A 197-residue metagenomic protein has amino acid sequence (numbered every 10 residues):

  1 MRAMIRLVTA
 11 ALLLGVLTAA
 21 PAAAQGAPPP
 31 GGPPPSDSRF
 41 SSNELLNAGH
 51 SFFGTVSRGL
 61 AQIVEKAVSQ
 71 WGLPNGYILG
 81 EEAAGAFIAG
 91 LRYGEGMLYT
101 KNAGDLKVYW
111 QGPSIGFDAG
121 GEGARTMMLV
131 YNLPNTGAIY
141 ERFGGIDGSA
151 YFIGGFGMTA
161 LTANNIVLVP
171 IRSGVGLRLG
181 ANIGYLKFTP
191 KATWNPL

Functional and structural regions predicted by a protein language model:
M1-T9: Bacterial N-terminal signal peptides that target proteins for export
V8-A19: Bacterial N-terminal signal peptides
A20-A24: Sec/Tat signal peptide C-region and signal peptidase I cleavage site
Q25-L197: Small-residue-enriched, tightly packed secondary-structure blocks
